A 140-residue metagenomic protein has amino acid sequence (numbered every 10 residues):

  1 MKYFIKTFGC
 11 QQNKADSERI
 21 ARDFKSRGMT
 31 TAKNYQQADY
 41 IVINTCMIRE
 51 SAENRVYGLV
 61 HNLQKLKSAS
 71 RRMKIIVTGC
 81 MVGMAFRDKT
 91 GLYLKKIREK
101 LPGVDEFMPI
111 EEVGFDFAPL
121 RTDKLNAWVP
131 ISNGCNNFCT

Functional and structural regions predicted by a protein language model:
M1-T140: Proteins enriched for Cys/Gly/acidic motifs involved in redox and nucleic-acid/cofactor modification
